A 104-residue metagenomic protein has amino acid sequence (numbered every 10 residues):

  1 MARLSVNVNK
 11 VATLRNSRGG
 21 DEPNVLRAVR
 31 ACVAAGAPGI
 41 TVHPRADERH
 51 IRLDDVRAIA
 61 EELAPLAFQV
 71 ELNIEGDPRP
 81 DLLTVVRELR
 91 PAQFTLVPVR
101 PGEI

Functional and structural regions predicted by a protein language model:
M1-L72, G76-D77, E88-R90: Conserved N-terminal beta1-alpha1 strand-loop-helix module at the mouth
D81-I104: Conserved anion-binding
